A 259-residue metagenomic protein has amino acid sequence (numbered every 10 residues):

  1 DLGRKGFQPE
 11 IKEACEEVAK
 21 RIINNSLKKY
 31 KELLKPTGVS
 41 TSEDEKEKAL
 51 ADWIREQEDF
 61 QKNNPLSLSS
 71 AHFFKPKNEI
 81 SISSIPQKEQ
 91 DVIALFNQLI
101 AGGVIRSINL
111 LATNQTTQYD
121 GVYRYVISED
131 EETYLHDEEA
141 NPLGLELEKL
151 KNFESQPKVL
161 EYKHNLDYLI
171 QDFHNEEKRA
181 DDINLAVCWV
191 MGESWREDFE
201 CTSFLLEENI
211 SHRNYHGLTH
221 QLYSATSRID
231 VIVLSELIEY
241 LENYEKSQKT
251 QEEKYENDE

Functional and structural regions predicted by a protein language model:
D1-E13, L145-K149, D181, M191-W195: C-terminal accessory domains/tails appended to large, multi-domain proteins
D1-E47: Charged regulatory segments coupled to nucleotide-binding catalytic modules in large multidomain enzymes
G38-K77, S84, E139-E146, E242-E245 (+1 more regions): Eukaryotic intrinsically disordered, low-complexity regulatory regions enriched in Ser/Thr and Pro
L68-N141: Acidic-basic catalytic patches of nuclease active cores, encompassing PD-(D/E)XK and other metal-cofactor nuclease
V122-V159, R179-D181: Active-site beta-strand-loop-beta-strand hairpin of nuclease catalytic cores that positions key catalytic residues
E161-I170: Short beta-strand-loop-alpha-helix junction that forms the active-site gateway of nucleic-acid-processing nucleases
Q171-V190: Short secondary-structure subsegments characteristic of cysteine-rich extracellular domains
S194-E259: Domain-level recognition of nuclease-like catalytic cores that cleave nucleotide substrates
